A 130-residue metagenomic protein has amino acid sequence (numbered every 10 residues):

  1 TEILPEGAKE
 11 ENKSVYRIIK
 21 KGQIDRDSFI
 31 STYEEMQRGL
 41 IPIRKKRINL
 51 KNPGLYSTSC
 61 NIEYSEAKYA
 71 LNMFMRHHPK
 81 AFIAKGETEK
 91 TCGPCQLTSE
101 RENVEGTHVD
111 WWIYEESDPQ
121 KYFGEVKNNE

Functional and structural regions predicted by a protein language model:
T1-N52: ADP-ribose/NAD+-binding catalytic cleft of ART/PARP-like enzymes
K20-T32, K90-L97, Q120-Y122: Short, surface-exposed beta-strand/loop "edge" segments at domain boundaries and coil↔beta transitions
Q37, F74-M75, K127: Generic secondary-structure transition motif, activating predominantly at the C-termini of alpha-helices
K45-E116: ADP-ribosyltransferase catalytic core
H108-E130: C-terminal partner/receptor-binding element of secreted or periplasmic proteins
